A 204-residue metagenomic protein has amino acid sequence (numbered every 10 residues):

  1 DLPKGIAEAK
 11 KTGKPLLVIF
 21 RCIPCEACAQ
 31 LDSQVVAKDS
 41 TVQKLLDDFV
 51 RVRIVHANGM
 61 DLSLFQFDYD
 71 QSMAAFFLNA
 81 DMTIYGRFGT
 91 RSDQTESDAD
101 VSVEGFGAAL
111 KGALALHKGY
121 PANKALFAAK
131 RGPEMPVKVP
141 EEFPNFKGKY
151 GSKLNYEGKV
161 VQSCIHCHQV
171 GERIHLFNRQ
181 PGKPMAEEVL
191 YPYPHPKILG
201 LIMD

Functional and structural regions predicted by a protein language model:
D1-K14: A short beta-strand-turn-helix
K14-L16, F67-F76: Structural micro-motif
L17-A29, V161-G171: The canonical Cys-X-X-Cys-His
F20-I23, V42-M60: Thiol-based oxidoreductase modules, predominantly thioredoxin-like and allied folds used for disulfide exchange
A27-L45: Typically the conserved alpha-helix immediately C-terminal to a functionally engaged Cys/Sec in thioredoxin-like
C28-Q34, L62-Q66, G86-T90, S97 (+2 more regions): Short, solvent-exposed loop/turn and secondary-structure capping segments
Q43, R51-V52, A99-L199: Sequence context surrounding c-type heme c attachment/ligation sites in exported
Q71-R91: A short, hydrophobic beta-strand/beta-hairpin element that forms part of a small beta-sheet core
